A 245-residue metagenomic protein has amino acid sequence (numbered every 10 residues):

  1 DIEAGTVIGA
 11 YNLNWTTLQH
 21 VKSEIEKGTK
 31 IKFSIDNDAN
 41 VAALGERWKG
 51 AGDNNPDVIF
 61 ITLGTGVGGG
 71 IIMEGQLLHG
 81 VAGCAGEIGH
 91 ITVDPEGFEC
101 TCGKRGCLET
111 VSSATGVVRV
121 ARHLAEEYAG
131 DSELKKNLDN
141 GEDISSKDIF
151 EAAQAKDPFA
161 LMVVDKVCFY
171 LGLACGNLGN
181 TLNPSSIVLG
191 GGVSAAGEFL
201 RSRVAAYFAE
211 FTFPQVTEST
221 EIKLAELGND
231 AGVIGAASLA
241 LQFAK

Functional and structural regions predicted by a protein language model:
D1-V41: N-terminal glycine/serine-rich phosphate-binding loop of ATP-dependent small-molecule kinases, especially carbohydrate
I2-A4, K22-I31, G45-N55, L77 (+1 more regions): ATP-binding/phosphotransfer module of carbohydrate and carboxylate kinases, centering on a glycine-rich
G9, I59, K223: Conserved Rossmann-like nucleotide-binding pocket used by diverse enzymes that bind dinucleotide cofactors
N37, M73-E74: A cytosolic small-molecule/anion-sensing beta-strand core signal
D38, G64, A236: Active-site glycine-centered loops adjacent to acidic/histidine catalytic or metal-binding residues that shape
D57-T62, G68-G70, T101, V188: Short glycine-aspartate micro-motif
C84-E87: Structural signature of FAD isoalloxazine-binding scaffolds in flavoprotein oxidoreductases
